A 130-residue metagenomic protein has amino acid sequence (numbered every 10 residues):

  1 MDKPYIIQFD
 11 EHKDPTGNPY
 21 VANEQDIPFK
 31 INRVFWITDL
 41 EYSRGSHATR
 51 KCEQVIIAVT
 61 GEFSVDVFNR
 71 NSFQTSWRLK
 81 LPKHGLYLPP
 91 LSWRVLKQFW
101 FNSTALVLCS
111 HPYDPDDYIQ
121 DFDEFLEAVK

Functional and structural regions predicted by a protein language model:
M1-L86, F101-T104, L108-K130: Non-catalytic, conserved peripheral segments adjacent to functional cores
L88-L91: Short beta-strand-centered segments at strand-helix junctions
R94: Surface-exposed, Lys/Arg-rich phosphate-binding patches that contact polyanionic backbones
